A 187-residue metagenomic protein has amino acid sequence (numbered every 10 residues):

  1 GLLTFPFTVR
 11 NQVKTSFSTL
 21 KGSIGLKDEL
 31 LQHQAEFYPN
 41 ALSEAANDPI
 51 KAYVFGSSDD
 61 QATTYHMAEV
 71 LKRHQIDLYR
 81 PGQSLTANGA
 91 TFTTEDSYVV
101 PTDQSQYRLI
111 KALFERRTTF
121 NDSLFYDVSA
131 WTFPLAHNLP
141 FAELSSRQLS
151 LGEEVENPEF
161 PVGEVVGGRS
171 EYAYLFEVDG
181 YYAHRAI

Functional and structural regions predicted by a protein language model:
G1-I187: Intrinsic-disorder/low-complexity accessory segments
